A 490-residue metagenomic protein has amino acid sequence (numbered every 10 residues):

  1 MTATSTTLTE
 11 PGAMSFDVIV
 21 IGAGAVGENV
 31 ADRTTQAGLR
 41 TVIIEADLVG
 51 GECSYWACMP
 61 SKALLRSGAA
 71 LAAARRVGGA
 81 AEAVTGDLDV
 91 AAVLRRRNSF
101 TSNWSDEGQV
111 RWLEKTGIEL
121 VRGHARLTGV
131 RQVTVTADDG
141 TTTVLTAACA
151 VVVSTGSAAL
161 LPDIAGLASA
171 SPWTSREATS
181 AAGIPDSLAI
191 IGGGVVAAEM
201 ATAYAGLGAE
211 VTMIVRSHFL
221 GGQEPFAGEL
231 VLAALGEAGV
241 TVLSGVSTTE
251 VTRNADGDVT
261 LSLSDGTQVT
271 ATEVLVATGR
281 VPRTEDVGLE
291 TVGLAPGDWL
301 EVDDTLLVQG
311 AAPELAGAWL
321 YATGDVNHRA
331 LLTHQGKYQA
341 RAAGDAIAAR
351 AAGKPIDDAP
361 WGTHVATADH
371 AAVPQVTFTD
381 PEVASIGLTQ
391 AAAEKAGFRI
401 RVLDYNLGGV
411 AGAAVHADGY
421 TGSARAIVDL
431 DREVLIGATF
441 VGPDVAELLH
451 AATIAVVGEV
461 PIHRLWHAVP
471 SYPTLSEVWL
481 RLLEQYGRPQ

Functional and structural regions predicted by a protein language model:
T2-F16, C53-W56, P60-L145, E224-T249 (+2 more regions): N-terminal Rossmann-like dinucleotide/flavin-binding domain of flavoprotein oxidoreductases that bind FAD/FMN
P11-G24, I184-G194: Beta1/beta-strand and adjacent pyrophosphate-binding region of the FAD-binding site in flavoprotein oxidoreductases
M14-F16, G140-A150, S264-E273, A316: Core beta-strand elements of the Rossmann-like FAD/NAD(P) dinucleotide-binding domain in flavoenzyme oxidoreductases
I19-D47, M59, A63-A70, V373 (+1 more regions): Flexible, glycine-rich terminal cap/loop adjacent to redox cofactors in electron-transfer oxidoreductases
L39-E45, V153-S154, A209-V215: Short beta-strand "acidic-cap" motif of Rossmann-like dinucleotide-binding folds
A83-V84, E119-R122, R126-D139, L207-G310 (+2 more regions): A Rossmann-like FAD-binding core segment of flavoenzymes
S99-D106, T179, P185-A189, V195-N254 (+4 more regions): Rossmann-like dinucleotide-binding cores of NAD(P)H-dependent redox enzymes
A168-I184, Q268-G362: FAD-site-proximal beta/loop scaffold in flavoenzymes
